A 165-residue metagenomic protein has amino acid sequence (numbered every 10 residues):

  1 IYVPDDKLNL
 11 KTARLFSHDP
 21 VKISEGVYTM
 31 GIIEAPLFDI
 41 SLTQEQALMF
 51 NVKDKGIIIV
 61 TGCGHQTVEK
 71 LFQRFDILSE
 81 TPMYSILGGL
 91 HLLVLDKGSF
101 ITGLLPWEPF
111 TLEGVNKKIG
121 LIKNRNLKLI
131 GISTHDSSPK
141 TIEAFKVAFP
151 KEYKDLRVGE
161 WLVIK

Functional and structural regions predicted by a protein language model:
I1-Q46, K154-I164: Metallo-beta-lactamase
P4, T61-G62: Short His-Asn-centered micro-motif
N9-T12, D39, G64-T67, L95-S99 (+1 more regions): Low-complexity, flexible helical/coil segments
H18-D19, F38, M49, R74-D76 (+1 more regions): Short, flexible, glycine/charge-rich loop motifs used to bind or transfer phosphoryl groups or to couple energy/partner
G26, G62-C63: Divalent metal-coordination and catalytic microenvironments
S41-T61: Conserved beta-strand hairpin/beta-sheet module of binuclear metal-dependent hydrolase folds, prominently
D54-I58, Q66-W161: Cap/insert and terminal regions of metallo-dependent hydrolase folds
